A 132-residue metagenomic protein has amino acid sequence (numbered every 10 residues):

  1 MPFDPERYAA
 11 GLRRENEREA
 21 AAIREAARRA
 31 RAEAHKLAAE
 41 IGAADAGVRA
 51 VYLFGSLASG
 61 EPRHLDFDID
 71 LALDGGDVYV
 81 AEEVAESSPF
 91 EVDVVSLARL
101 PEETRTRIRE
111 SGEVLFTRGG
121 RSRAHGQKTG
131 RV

Functional and structural regions predicted by a protein language model:
M1-Y52, A58-L65, D74-V132: Catalytic core of pol beta-like nucleotidyltransferases
F67-I69: Change "...and in nucleic-acid phosphodiester-cleaving endonucleases..." to "...and in nucleic-acid processing enzymes
